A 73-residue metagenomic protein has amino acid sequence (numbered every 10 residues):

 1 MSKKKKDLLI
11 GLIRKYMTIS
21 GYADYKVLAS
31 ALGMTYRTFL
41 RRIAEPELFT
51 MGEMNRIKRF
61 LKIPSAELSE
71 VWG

Functional and structural regions predicted by a protein language model:
M1-Y25: A short, Lys/Arg-rich alpha-helix, primarily the initiator
T18, A44-E45, N55, G73: Residue-level detection of the helix-turn-helix DNA-binding "recognition helix"
D24, T50-E53: Residues that mark the N-terminal boundary/hinge immediately upstream of a DNA-recognition element
D24-A29, I57: Short alpha-helical "recognition helix" segments of helix-turn-helix
S30, R41, R59: Alpha-helical residues within the helix-turn-helix
G33-F49: Recognition helix of helix-turn-helix/homeodomain-like DNA-binding domains that insert into the DNA major groove
G52-E67: DNA major-groove recognition helix of helix-turn-helix/homeodomain DNA-binding modules
